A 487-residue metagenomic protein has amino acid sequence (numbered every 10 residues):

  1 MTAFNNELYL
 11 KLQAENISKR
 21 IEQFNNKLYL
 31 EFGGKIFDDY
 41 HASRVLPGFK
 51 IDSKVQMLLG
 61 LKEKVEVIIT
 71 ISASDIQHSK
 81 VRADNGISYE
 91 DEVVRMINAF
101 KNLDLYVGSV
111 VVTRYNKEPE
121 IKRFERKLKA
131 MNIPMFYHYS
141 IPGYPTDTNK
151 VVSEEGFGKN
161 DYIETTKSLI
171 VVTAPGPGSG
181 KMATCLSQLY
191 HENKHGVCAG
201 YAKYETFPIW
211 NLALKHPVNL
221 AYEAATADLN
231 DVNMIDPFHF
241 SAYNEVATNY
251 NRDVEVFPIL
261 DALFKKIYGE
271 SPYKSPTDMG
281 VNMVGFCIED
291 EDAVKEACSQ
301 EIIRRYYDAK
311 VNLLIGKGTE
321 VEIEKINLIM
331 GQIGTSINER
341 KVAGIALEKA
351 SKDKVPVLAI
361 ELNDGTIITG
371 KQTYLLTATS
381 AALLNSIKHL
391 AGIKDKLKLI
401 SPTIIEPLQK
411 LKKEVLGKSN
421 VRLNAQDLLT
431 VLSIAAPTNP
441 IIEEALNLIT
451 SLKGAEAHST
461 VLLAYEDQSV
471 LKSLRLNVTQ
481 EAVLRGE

Functional and structural regions predicted by a protein language model:
M1-V172, Q188-K349, K354-V355, L362-D364 (+2 more regions): Flexible phosphate-sensing "switch/lid" loops adjacent to ATP/NTP-binding sites across phosphate-transfer
G176-P177: The conserved Walker
T184: Hydrophobic positions on the alpha1 helix immediately C-terminal to the Walker A/P-loop
G200, Q372-Y374: Residue-level structural signal for beta-strand termini and adjacent loop
L375-A391: A short, polar/charged loop-to-alpha-helix boundary motif
K394: Long C-terminal interaction/binding lobes of large macromolecular proteins
K398-L416: Active-site pocket-lining segment
